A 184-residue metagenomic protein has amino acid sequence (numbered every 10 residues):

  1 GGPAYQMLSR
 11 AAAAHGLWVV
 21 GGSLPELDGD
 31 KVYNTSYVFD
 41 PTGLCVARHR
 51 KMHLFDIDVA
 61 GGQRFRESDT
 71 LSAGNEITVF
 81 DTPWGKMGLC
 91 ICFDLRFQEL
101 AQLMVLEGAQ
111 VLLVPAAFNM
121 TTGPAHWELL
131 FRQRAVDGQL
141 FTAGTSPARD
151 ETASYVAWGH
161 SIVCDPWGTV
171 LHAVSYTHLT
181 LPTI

Functional and structural regions predicted by a protein language model:
G2-V20, K86, C92-Y176: CN hydrolase (nitrilase-like) catalytic-core segments centered on the catalytic cysteine and neighboring Lys/Glu
Q6, R10, L27-E107, M120-L130: Active-site catalytic loop in hydrolytic enzyme cores
V38, F80, V163-C164, L179: Short beta-strand element of the conserved SAM-dependent methyltransferase core
T177-T183: Conserved small/polar residues in nucleotide/adenosyl-binding loops
